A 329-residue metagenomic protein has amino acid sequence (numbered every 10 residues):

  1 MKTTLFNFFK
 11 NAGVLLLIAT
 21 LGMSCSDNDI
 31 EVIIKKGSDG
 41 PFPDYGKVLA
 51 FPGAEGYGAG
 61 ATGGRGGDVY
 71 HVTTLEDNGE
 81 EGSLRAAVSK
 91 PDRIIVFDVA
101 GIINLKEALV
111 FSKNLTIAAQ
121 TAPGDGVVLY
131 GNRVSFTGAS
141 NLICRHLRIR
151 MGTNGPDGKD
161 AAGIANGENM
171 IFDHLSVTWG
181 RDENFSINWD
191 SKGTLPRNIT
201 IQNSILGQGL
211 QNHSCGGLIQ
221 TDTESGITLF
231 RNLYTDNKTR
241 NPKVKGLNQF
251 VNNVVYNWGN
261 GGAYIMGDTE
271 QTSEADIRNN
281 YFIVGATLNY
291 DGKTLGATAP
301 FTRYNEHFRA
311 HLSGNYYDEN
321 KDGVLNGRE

Functional and structural regions predicted by a protein language model:
K2-G13: Bacterial N-terminal signal peptides that target proteins for export
A12-G22: Bacterial N-terminal signal peptides
L21-D44: Bacterial Sec-dependent N-terminal signal peptides
L49-I95: Acidic Gly/Asp/Thr-rich repetitive segments characteristic of extracellular carbohydrate-active and adhesion proteins
L84-P91, I102-A118, V127-R145, M151-E168: Extracellular beta-strand-rich solenoid/capping regions of secreted or surface-exposed proteins that bind or remodel
N114, A119, S140-M151, N166-D182 (+6 more regions): Right-handed parallel beta-helix
R133, A161, N184, S214-L218 (+4 more regions): Structural detector of coil-to-beta-strand junctions
G323-G327: Acidic, glycine-anchored loop motifs typical of Ca2+
